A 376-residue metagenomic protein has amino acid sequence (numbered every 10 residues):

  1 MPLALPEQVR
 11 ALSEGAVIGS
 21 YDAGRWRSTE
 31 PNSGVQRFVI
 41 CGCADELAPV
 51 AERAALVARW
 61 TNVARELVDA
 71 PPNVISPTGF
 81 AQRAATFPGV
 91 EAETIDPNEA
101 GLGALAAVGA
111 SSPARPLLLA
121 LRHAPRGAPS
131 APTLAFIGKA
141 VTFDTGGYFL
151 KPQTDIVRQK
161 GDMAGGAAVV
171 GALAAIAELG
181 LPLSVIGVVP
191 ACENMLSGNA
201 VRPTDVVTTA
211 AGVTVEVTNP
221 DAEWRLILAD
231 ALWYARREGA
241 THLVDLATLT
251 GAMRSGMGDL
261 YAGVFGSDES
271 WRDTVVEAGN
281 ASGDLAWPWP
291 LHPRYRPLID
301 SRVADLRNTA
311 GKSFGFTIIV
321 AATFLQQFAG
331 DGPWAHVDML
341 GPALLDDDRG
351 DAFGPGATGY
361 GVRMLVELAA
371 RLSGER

Functional and structural regions predicted by a protein language model:
M1-T133, I137-A140: Short amphipathic alpha-helical segment within the helicase RecA-like ATPase core that mediates nucleic-acid
A64, F80-R376: A generic structural signal for tightly packed, nonpolar segments enriched in small/aliphatic residues
